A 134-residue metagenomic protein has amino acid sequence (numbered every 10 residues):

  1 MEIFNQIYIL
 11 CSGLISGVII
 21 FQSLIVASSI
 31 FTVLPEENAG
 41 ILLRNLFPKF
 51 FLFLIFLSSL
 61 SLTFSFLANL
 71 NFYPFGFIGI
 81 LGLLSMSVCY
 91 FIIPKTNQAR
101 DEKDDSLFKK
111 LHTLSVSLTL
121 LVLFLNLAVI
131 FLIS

Functional and structural regions predicted by a protein language model:
M1-S134: Polytopic transmembrane helical bundles with strong interfacial aromatic enrichment
